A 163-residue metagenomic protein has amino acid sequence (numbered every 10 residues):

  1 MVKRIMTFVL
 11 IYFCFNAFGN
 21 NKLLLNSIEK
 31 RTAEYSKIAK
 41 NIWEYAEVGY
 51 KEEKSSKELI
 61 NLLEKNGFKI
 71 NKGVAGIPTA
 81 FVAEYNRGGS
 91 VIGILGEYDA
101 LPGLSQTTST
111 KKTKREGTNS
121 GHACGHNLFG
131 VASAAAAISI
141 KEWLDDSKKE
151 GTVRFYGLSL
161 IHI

Functional and structural regions predicted by a protein language model:
M1-V2, T152: Intrinsically disordered, low-complexity sequence elements enriched in Ser/Thr/Gly/Pro
V2-F8: Sec-dependent signal peptide recognition, specifically the positively charged N-region followed immediately by
C14-N16: N-terminal signal peptide c-region/cleavage motif recognized by signal peptidases
N20-H122, V131-V153: Acidic/His- and Gly-rich active-site-bordering loop/insert found across diverse amide/peptide-bond hydrolases
R154-L158: Extended hydrophobic secondary-structure segments that form protein cores and membrane-embedded regions
I161-I163: Conserved small/polar residues in nucleotide/adenosyl-binding loops
